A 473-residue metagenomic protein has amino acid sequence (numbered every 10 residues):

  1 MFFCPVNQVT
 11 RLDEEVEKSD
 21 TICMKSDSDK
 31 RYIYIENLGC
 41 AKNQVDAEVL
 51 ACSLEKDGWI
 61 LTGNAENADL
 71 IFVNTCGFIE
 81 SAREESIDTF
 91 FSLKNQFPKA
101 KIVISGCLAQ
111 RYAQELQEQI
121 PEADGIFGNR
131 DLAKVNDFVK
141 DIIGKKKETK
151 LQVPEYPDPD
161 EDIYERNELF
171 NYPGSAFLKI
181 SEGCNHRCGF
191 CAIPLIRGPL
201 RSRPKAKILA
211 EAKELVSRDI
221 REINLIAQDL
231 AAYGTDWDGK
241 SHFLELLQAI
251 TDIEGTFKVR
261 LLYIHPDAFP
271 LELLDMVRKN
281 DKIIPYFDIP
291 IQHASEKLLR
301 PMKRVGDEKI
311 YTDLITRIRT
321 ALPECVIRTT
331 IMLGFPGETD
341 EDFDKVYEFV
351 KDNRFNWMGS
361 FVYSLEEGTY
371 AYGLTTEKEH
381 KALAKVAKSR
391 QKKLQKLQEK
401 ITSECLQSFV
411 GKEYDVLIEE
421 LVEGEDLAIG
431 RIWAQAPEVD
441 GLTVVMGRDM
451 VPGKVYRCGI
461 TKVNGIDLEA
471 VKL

Functional and structural regions predicted by a protein language model:
F3-Y233, E272, F287, E308-T320 (+6 more regions): Proteins enriched for Cys/Gly/acidic motifs involved in redox and nucleic-acid/cofactor modification
I33, L70-I71, A176, I223 (+7 more regions): Conserved beta-strand core positions
Y34, G39, F177-K179, L299 (+4 more regions): Short aromatic/hydrophobic contact patches that present stacked aromatics for nucleic-acid/ligand binding
E36, I226-Q228, L262-I264, P290-Q292 (+6 more regions): Generic beta-strand/beta-sheet core signal
I102-V103, R111, L116, P121 (+2 more regions): Conserved SAM/AdoMet-binding glycine-rich loop
I289, T330, V350, M358 (+3 more regions): Hydrophobic, well-ordered secondary-structure elements that form the walls of internal hydrophobic environments
L298-M302, Y370-T376: Short acidic, glycine/proline-rich loop/turn micro-motifs
G373-L473: Terminal RNA-binding accessory module
